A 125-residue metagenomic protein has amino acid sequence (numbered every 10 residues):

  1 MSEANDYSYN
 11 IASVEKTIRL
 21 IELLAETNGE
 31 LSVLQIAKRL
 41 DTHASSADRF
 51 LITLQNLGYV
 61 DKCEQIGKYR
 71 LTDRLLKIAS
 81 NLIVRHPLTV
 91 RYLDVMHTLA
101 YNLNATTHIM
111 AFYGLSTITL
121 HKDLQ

Functional and structural regions predicted by a protein language model:
S2-R85: N-terminal helix-turn-helix
R70-Q125: Amphipathic alpha-helical effector-binding/dimerization core of metabolite-sensing transcriptional regulators
